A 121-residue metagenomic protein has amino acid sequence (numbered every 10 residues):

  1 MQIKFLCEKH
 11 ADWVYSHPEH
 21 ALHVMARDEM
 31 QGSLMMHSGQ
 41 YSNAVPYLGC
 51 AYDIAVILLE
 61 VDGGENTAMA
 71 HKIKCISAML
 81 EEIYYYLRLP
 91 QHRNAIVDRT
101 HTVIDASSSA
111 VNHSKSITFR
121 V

Functional and structural regions predicted by a protein language model:
M1-L58, P90, N94, D98-V121: N-terminal alpha-helical interaction modules that lie
A21, D28, I73, S77-L80: TPR repeat positional signature
L22, G64-T67, H71: Residue signature of alpha-solenoid helical repeat architecture, marking inter-repeat boundaries and helix-start
Q31-S33, L59-T67, L80-E81: Short secondary-structure capping micro-motifs at structural edges
A70-S77, S107, V111: Long, amphipathic, charge-rich alpha-helical segments that form helical bundles/coiled-coils
E82-L89: Long alpha-helical HEAT/HEAT-like repeat alpha-solenoid scaffolds in very large eukaryotic proteins, especially those
